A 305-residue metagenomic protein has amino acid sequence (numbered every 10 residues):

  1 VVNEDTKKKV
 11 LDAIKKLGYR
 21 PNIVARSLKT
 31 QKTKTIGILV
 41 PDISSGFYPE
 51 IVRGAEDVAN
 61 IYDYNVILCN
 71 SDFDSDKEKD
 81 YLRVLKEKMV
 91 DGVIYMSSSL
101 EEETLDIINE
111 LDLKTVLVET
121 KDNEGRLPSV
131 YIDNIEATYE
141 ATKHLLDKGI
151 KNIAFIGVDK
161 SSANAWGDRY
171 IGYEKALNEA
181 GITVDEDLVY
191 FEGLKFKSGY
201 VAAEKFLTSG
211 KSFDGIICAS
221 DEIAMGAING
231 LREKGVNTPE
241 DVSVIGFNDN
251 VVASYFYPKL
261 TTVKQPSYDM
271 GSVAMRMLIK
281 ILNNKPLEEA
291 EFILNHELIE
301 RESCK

Functional and structural regions predicted by a protein language model:
V1-K34, F47, K305: N-terminal helix-turn-helix DNA-binding module of bacterial transcription factors
T30-S44, Y62-Y64: Interdomain hinge and pocket-entrance segments immediately C-terminal to HTH DNA-binding domains
P41-P49, L68-K77, V130-E140, I156-A202 (+4 more regions): Hinge/beta->alpha junction and helix N-cap segments in small-molecule ligand-binding domains
N60-D106: Central regulatory/effector-binding core of bacterial HTH transcription factors
F73, Y95-E140, S161, I182 (+2 more regions): Flexible loop/hinge segments that line or gate small-molecule binding clefts
D76-M89, K197-S212: Short, well-structured alpha-helical segments in soluble
V90-M96, A154-G157, V189, G210-S220 (+1 more regions): Periplasmic-binding protein-like
E204-K205, S209-K305: Flexible loop/turn connectors
